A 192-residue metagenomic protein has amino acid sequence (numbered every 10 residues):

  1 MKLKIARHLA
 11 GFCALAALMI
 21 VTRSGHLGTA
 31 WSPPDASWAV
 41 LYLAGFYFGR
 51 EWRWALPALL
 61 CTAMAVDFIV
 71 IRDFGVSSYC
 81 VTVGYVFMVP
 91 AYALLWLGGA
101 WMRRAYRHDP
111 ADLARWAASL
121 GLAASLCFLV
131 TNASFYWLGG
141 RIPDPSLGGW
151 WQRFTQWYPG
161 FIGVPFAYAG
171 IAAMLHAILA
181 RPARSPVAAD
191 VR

Functional and structural regions predicted by a protein language model:
K2-F48, W52-A55: Hydrophobic transmembrane alpha-helices
K2-H8, W31-S32, D73-F74, R107-L113 (+1 more regions): Helix-boundary and loop/linker segments of multi-pass membrane transporters
R7-F12, A55-L56, C80, G84 (+5 more regions): Residue-level signature of transmembrane alpha-helical entry/exit and packing/kink sites in multi-pass membrane
A16-G25, L60-F74, A124-A133: Aromatic-anchored segments of alpha-helical transmembrane domains
S32-A93: Alpha-helical membrane segments and adjacent membrane-interface helices in multi-pass membrane proteins
L41-F46, Y92-R104, A172-A180: Hydrophobic transmembrane alpha-helices
R50, G75-F128: Short helix-perturbing small/polar motifs within transmembrane alpha-helices
A105-R192: Membrane-embedded alpha-helical hairpins and interfacial helices in multi-pass inner-membrane proteins
